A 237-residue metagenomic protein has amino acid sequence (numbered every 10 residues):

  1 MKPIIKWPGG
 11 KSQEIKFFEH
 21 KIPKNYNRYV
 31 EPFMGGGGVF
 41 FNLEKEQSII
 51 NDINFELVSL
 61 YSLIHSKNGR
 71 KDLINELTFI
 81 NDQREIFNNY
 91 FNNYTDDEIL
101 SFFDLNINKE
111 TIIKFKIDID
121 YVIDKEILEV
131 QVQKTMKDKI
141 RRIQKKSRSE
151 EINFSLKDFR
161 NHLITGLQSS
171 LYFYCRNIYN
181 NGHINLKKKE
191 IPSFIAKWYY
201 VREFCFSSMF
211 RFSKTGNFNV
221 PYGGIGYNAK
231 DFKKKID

Functional and structural regions predicted by a protein language model:
M1-F33, G38-V39, L43: S-adenosyl-L-methionine
Q47-D237: Class I S-adenosyl-L-methionine-dependent methyltransferase module
